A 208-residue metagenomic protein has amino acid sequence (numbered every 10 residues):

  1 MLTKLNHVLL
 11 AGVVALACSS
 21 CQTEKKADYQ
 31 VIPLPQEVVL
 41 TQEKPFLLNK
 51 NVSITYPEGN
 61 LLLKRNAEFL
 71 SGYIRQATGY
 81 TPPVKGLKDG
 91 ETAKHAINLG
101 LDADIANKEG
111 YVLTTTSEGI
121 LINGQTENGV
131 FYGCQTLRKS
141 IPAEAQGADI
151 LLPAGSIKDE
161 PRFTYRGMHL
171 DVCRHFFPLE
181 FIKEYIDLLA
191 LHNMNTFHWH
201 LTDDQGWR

Functional and structural regions predicted by a protein language model:
M1-Q30: Bacterial Sec-dependent N-terminal signal peptides
K4, E144-A148, M194-W199: Short secondary-structure capping/junction motifs at helix and strand boundaries
C21-Y165: Contiguous, structured surface segment used for ligand recognition
L62-L63, F176-P178, D204-R208: Flexible loop/turn segments at secondary-structure boundaries
G124, V172, E180-F181, H198-D203: Glycine-rich, histidine-containing beta strand-loop boundary motifs that form or position
G155-F177, F181-E184, A190-H192: An acidic-aromatic substrate-binding cleft motif
H192-R208: Aromatic-lined carbohydrate-binding/catalytic grooves of carbohydrate-active enzymes
